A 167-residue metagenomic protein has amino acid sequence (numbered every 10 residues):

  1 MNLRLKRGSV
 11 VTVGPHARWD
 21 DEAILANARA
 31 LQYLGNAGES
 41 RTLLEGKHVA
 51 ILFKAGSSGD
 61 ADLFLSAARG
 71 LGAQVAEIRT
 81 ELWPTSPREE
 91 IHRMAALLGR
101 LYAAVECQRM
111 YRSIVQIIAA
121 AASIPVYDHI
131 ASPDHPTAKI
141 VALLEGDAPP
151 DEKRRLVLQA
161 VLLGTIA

Functional and structural regions predicted by a protein language model:
M1-H48: Positively charged, low-complexity intrinsically disordered leader regions
G14-Q32, S58, R88, Q108 (+2 more regions): Electropositive phosphate-/nucleotide-binding environments in soluble metabolic enzymes
R29-Y33, A73, A103-C107, L163-A167: Generic secondary-structure signature for well-ordered alpha-helical cores
Q32-G59, V161-A167: A short, flexible N-terminal coil/short beta segment enriched in small residues
R41-E45, L97-R100, A119-A120, P150: Solvent-exposed alpha-helices and their adjacent loops that cap or buttress functional pockets in soluble metabolic
H48-H92, A96-R100: Active-site cofactor/substrate anionic-group-binding motifs, chiefly glycine- and Lys/Arg-rich phosphate-binding loops
E106-A167: Anion-binding alpha/beta catalytic cores of soluble intermediary-metabolism enzymes, centered on
